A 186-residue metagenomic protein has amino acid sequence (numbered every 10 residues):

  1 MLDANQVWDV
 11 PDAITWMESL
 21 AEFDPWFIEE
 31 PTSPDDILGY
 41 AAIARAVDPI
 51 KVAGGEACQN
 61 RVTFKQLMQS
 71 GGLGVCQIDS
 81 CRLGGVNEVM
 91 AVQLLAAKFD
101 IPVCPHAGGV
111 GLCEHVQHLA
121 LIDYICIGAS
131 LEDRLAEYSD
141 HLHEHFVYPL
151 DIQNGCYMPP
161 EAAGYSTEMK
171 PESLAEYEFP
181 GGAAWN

Functional and structural regions predicted by a protein language model:
V7-D9: Conserved PLP phosphate-binding loop immediately N-terminal to the Schiff-base lysine helix in PLP-dependent enzymes
E18, D24-F27, D35-C156, P160-A163: Shared catalytic-loop signature of beta/alpha-barrel
G164-N186: Extended hydrophobic packing segments that form well-structured cores
